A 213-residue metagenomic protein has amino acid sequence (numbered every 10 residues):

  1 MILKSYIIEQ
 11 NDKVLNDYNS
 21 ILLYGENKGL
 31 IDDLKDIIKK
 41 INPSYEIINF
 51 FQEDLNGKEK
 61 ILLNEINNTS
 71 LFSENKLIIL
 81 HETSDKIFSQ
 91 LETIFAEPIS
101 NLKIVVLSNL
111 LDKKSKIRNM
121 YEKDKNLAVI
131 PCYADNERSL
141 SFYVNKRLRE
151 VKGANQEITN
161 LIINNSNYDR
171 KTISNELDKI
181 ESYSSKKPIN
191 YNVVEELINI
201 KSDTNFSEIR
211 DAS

Functional and structural regions predicted by a protein language model:
M1-S213: Conserved beta/loop motifs at nucleotide-recognition and modification sites
